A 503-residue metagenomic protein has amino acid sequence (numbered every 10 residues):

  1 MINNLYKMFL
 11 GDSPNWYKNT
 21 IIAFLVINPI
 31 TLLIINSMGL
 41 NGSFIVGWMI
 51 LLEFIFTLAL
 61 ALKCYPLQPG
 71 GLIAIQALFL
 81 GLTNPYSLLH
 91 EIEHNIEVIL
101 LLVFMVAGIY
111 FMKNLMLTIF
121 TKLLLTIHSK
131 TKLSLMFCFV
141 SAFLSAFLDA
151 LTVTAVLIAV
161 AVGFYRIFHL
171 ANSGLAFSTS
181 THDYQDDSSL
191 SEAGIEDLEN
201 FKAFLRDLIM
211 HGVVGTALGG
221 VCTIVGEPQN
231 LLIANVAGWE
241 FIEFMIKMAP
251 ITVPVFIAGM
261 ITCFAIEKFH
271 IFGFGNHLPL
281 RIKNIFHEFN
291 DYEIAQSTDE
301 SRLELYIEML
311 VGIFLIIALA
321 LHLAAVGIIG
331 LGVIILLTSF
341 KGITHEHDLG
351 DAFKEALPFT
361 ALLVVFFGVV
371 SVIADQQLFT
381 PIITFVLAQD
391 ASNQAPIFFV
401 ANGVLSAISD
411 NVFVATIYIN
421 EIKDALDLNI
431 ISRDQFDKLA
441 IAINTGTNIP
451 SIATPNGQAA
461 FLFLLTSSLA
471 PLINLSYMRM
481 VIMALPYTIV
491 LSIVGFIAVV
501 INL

Functional and structural regions predicted by a protein language model:
M1-A107, N114, I242, K247-P381 (+2 more regions): Hydrophobic transmembrane alpha-helices of multi-pass small-molecule transporters
L60-N95, L144-H211, P228-A249, A356 (+1 more regions): Membrane-interfacial helix-loop connectors
I75, F139-F143, V214, L218 (+4 more regions): Hydrophobic residues within the alpha-helical transmembrane core of Major Facilitator Superfamily
E93, L125-L133, K202, A295-D299: Transmembrane-helix boundary/entry motifs in multi-pass membrane transporters
L102, V106-N114, T118, K130-L133 (+13 more regions): Transmembrane alpha-helical segments of multi-pass membrane transport proteins and ion-pumping complexes
I119-K130, E346-D351, V386-Q389: Membrane interface segments of multi-pass transport proteins and intramembrane proteases
S134-C138, R206-I209, M309-L310: Short hydrophobic alpha-helices at membrane interfaces in multi-pass membrane enzymes
